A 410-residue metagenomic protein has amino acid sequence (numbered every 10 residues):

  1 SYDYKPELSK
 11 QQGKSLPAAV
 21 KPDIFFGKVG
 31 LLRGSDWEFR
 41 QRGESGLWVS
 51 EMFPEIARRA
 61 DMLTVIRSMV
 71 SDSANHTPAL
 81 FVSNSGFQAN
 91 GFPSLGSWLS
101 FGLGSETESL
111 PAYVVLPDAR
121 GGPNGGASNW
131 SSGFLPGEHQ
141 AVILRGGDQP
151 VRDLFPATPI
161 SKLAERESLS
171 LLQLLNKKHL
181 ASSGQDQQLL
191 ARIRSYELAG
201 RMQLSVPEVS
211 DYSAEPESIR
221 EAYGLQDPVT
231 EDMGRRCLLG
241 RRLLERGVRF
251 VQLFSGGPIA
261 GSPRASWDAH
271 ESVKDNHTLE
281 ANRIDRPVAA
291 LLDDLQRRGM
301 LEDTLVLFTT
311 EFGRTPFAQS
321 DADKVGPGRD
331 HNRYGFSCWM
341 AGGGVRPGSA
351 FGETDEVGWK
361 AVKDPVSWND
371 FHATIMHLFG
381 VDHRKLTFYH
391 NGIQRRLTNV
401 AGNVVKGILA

Functional and structural regions predicted by a protein language model:
S1-A410: Ligand-binding pockets and gating/stacking loops
